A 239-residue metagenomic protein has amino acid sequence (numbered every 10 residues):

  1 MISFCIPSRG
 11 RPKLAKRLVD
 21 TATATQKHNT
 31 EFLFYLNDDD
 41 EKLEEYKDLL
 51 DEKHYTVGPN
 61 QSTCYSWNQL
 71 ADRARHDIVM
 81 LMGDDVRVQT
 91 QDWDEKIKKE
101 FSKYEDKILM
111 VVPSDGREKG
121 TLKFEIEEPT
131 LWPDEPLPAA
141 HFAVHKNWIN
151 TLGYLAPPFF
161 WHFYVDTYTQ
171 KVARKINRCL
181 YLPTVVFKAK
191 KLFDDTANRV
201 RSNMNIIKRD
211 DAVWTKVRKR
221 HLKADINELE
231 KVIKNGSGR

Functional and structural regions predicted by a protein language model:
M1-T21: N-proximal low-complexity "stem/linker" segments adjacent to membrane-targeting elements
D20-T30: Short, acidic, metal-binding catalytic loop of nucleotide-sugar glycosyltransferases
N29-E41, T56-V57: Short beta-strand/loop segment that forms part of the nucleotide-sugar
V57-A74: Glycine-rich, basic loop-to-helix element that forms the pyrophosphate-binding segment of sugar-nucleotide handling
D77-R87: Short beta-strand-to-loop acidic/aromatic patch adjacent to the donor-nucleotide binding site
Q91-M110: Conserved donor-nucleotide/metal-binding helix-loop-beta segment in metal-dependent transferases, i.e., the alpha-helix
L109-E135: Short beta-strand-to-loop element that shapes/binds the nucleotide-sugar donor at the catalytic cleft/hinge
W161-R239: C-terminal catalytic/acceptor-binding lobe
